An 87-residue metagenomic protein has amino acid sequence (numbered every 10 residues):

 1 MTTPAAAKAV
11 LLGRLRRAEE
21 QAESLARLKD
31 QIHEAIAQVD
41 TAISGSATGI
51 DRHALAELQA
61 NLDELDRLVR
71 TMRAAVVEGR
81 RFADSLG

Functional and structural regions predicted by a protein language model:
M1-G87: N-terminal secretion-targeting helices of virulence/extracellular proteins, encompassing both classical Sec signal
